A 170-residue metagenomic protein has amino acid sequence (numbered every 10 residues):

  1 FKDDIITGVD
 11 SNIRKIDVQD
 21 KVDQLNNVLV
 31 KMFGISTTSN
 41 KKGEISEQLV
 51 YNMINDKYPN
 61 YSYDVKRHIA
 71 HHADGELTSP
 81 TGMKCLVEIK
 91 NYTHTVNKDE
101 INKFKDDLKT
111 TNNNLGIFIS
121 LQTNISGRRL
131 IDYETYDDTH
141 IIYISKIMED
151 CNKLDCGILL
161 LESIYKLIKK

Functional and structural regions predicted by a protein language model:
F1-T111, F118-I119: Extended, gly/pro-poor, charged amphipathic helical "stalk/hinge" elements that serve as dimerization and scaffold
N114-L115, H140: Proline-centered loop/turn at the N-terminus of a beta-strand
Q122-K170: Domain-level recognition of nuclease-like catalytic cores that cleave nucleotide substrates
